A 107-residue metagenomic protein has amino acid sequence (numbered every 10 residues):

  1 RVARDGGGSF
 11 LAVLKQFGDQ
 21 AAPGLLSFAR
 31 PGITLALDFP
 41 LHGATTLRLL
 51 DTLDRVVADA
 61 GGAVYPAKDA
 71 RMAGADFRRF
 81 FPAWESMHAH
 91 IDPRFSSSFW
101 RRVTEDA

Functional and structural regions predicted by a protein language model:
R1-T52, F80: C-terminal substrate-recognition/cap domain of FAD-linked oxidoreductases
T45-L47, V56-A107: Activity-critical C-terminal alpha-helical subdomain
